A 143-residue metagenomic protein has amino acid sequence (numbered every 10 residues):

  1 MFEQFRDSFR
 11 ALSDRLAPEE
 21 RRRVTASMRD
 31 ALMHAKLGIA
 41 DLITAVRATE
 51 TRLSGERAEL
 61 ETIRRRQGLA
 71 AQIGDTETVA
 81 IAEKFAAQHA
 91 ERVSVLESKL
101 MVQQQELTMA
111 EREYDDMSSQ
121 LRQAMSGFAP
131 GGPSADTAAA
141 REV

Functional and structural regions predicted by a protein language model:
M1-A45, T76, A80-V143: Long, charged alpha-helical scaffolding segments
V46-T49, L53-T76: Extended alpha-helical coiled-coil "stalk/arm" regions that act as elongated linkers or oligomerization scaffolds
